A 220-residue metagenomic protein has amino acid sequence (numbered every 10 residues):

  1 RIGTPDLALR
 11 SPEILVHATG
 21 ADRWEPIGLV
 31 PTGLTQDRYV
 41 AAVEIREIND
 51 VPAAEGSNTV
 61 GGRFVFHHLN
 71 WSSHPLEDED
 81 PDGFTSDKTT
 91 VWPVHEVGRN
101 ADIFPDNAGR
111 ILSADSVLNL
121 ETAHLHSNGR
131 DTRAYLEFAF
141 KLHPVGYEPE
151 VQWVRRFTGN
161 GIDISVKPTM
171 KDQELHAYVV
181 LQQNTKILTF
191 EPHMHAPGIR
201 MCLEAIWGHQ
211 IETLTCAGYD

Functional and structural regions predicted by a protein language model:
I2-K186, E191-D220: Beta-strand-centric surfaces of beta-sandwich/beta-rich domains
